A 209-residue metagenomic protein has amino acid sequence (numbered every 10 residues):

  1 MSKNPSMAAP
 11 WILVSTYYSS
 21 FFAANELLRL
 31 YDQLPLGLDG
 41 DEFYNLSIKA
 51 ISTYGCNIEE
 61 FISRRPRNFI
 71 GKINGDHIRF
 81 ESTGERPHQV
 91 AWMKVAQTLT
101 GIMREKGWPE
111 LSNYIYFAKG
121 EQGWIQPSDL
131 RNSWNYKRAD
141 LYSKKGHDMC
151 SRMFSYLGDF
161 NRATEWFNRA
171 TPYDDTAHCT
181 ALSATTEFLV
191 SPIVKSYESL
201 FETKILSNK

Functional and structural regions predicted by a protein language model:
M1-K209: Terminal alpha-helical segments
